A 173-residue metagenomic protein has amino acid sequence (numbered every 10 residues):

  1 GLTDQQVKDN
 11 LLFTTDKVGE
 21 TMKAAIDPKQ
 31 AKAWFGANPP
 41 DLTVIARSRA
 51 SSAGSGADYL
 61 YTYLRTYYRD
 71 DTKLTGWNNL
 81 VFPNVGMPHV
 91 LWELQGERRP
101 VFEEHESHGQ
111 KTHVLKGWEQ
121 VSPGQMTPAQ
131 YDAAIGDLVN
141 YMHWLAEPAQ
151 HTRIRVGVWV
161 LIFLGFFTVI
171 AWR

Functional and structural regions predicted by a protein language model:
G1-T3: N-terminal Sec/ER secretory leader and immediately downstream segment of secreted/extracellular precursors
Q5-G109: Membrane-proximal low-complexity regions enriched in glycine and acidic/polar residues
A50, Q125-P128, V160: Short, charged/polar micro-motifs that form catalytic or ligand-binding hotspots
Y59, Y63, Y141-W144, W172: Aromatic side chains
Y63, V114-L115: Short, charged, low-hydrophobicity "junction" segments
W92, R98, L115-E147: Extended, hydrophilic extramembrane loops/domains of integral membrane proteins
A146-L164: Juxtamembrane/start-of-transmembrane alpha-helix segments at the extracytoplasmic/lumenal side of membrane anchors
F166-R173: Alpha-helical transmembrane segments
